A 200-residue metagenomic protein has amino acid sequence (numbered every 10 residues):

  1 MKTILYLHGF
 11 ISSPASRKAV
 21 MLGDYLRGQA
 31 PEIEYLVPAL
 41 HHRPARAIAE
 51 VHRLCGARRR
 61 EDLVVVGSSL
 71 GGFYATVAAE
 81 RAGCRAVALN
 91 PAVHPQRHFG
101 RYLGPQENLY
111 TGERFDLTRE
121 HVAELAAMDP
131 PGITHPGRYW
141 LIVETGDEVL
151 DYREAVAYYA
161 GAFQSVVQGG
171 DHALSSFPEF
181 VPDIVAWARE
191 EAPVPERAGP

Functional and structural regions predicted by a protein language model:
M1, E32, D62, G83 (+2 more regions): A generic structural signal for alpha->beta connector loops
K2-E61: Active-site catalytic motif of lipid deacylating hydrolases and related acyltransferases
H8-S12, S69, T145: Active-site glycine-rich loops that stabilize anionic/oxyanionic intermediates across multiple enzyme folds
V66-A75: Gly/Ala-rich beta-loop-alpha elbow adjacent to hydrolase catalytic centers
A78-A82: Aromatic pocket-lining residues of Rossmann-like dinucleotide-binding sites
R85-P200: The alpha/beta-hydrolase serine catalytic core
